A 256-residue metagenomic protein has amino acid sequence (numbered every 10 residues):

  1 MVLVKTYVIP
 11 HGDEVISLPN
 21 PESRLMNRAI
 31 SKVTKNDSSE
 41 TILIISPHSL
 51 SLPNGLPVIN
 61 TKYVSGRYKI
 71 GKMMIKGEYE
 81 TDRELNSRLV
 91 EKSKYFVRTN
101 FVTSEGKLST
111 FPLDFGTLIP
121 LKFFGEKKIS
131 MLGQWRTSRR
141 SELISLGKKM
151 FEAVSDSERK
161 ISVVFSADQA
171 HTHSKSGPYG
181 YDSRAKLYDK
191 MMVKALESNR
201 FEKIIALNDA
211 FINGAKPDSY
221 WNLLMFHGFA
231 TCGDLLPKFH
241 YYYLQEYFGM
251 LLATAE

Functional and structural regions predicted by a protein language model:
M1-E40, L50-K148, G177-E256: Flexible, D/E/H-enriched segments
Y7-I9, T41-S46, R159-A167: Beta-strand elements within well-structured catalytic alpha/beta cores of enzymes that handle phosphate/sulfate esters
E14, H48-L52, F165-T172: Gly/Ser/Thr-rich loops at beta-strand to alpha-helix junctions that form or flank small-molecule/cofactor-binding
N36-S38, S155-R159: Glycine-rich phosphate-binding loop signature in dinucleotide/nucleotide-binding domains
K148-D156: Non-transmembrane, aqueous-exposed alpha-helical and coiled segments at domain scale
I161, H171-S176: Short conserved catalytic/interaction loops centered on acidic-Pro-aromatic/His motifs
